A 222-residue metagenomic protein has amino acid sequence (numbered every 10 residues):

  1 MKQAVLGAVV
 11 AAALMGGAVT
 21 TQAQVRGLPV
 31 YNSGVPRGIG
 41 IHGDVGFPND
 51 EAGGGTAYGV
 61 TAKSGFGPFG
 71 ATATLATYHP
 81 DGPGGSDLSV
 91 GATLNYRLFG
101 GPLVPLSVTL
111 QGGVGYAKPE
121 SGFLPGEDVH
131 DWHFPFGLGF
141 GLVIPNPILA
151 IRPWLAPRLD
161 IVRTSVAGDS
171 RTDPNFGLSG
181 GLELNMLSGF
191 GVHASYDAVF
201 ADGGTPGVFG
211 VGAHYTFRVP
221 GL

Functional and structural regions predicted by a protein language model:
M1-S33, P220-L222: Cleavable N-terminal export/targeting peptides
T21-P80: Short glycine/proline- and aromatic-enriched beta-strand/turn motifs that initiate or cap beta-hairpins
L28-P29, E51-A52, G113-L222: Outer-membrane beta-barrel transmembrane domain signature
G34-G40, S64-G70, G101-S107, N146-A150 (+2 more regions): Strand-connecting loop/turn motifs
P36, G85-D87, L103-L106, F134 (+2 more regions): A broad structural signal for short, well-ordered beta-strand segments within beta-sheet-rich domains
G43, A62, L94, L138-F140: Generic structural signal for conserved hydrophobic packing positions in ordered secondary structure
G54-Y58, L88, G177: Short, surface-exposed coil-to-beta transition loops
G70-T109: Mid-chain, structured segments of secreted extracytoplasmic proteins
